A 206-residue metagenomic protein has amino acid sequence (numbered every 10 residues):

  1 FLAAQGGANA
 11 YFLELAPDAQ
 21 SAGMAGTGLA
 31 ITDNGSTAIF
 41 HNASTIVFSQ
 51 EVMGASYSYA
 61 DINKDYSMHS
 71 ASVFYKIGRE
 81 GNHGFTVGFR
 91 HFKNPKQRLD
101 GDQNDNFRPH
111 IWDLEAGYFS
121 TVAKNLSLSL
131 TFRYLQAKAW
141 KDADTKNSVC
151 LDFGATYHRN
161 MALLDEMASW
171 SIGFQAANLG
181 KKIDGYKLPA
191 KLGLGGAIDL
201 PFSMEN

Functional and structural regions predicted by a protein language model:
Q5-N206: Subset of outer-membrane beta-barrel
